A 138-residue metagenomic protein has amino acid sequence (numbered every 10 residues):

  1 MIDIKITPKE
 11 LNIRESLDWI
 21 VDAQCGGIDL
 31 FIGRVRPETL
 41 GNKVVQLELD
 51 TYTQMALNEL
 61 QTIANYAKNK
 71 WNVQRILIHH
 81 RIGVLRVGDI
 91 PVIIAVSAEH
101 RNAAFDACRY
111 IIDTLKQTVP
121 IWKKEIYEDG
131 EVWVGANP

Functional and structural regions predicted by a protein language model:
M1-I90, E99-P138: N-terminal, polar/charged subdomain of small-to-medium soluble alpha/beta proteins
A95-S97: Short hydrophobic/aromatic beta-strand micro-patches that form the beta-sheet surface supporting nucleotide- or nucleic
